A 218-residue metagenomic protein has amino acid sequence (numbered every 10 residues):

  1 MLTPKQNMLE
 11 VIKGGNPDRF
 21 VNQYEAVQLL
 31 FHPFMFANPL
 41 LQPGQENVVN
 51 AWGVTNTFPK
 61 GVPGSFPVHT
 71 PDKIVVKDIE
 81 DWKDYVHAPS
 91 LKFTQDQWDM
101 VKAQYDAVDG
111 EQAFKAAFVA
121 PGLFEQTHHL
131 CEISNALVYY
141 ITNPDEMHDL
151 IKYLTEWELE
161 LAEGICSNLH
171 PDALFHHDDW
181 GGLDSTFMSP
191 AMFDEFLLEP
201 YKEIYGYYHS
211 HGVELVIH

Functional and structural regions predicted by a protein language model:
M1-V27, V49, F58, H87-H218: Active-site loop segments of alpha/beta catalytic cores
L30-K102, V108: Helix-coil boundary/capping segments in enzymes
